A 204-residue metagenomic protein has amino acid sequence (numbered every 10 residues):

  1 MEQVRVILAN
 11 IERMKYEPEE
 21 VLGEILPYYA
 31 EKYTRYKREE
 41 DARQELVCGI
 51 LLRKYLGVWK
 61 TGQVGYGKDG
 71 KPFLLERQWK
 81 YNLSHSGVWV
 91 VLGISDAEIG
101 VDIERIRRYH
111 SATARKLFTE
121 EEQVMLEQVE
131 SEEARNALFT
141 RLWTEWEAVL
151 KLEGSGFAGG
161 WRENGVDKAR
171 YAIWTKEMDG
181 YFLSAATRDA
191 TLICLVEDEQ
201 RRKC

Functional and structural regions predicted by a protein language model:
M1-C204: Core catalytic alpha/beta fold that binds nucleotide/phospho-ligands
